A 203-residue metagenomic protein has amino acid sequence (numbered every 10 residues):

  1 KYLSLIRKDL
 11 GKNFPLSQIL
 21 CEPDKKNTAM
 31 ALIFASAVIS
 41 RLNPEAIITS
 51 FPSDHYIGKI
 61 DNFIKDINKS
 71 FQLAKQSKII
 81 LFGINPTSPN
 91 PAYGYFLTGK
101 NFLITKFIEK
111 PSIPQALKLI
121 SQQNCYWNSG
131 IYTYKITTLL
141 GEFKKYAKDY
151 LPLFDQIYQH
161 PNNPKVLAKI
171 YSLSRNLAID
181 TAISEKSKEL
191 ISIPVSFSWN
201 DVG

Functional and structural regions predicted by a protein language model:
K1-S50, Y56-N62, I84: Conserved N-terminal catalytic core of the sugar/cofactor nucleotidyltransferase
N13-S17, S40-N43, D66-F71, K100-N101 (+1 more regions): A short alpha->loop->secondary-structure connector
I19-L20, I79-L81, L190-S192: Conserved beta-strand scaffold positions in the cores of enzyme catalytic domains, especially in NTP/NDP-utilizing
A46-T49, K78-F82, P91-G94, S129: Generic beta-strand structural signal
T49-D54, I191-V195: Short beta-strands and strand-loop turn motifs
H55-N90: Conserved donor-nucleotide/metal-binding helix-loop-beta segment in metal-dependent transferases, i.e., the alpha-helix
P86-T87, Y93-G203: Catalytic core of tubulin tyrosine ligase-like
